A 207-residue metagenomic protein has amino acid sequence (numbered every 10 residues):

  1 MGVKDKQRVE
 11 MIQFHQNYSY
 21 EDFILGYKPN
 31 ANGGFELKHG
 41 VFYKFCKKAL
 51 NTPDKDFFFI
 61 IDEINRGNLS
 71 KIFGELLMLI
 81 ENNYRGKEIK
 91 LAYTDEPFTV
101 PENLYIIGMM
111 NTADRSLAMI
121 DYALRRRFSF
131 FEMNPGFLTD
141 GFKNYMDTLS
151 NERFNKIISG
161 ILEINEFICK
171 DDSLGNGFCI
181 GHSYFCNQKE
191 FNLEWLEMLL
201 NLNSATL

Functional and structural regions predicted by a protein language model:
M1-L174, F191-E194, M198, L202: AAA+ P-loop NTPase catalytic core and its hallmark functional loops
L174-Y184: The conserved phosphate-sensing helix
H182, L202-L207: Short, hydrophobic/amphipathic alpha-helical patches that form generic packing surfaces within helical domains
